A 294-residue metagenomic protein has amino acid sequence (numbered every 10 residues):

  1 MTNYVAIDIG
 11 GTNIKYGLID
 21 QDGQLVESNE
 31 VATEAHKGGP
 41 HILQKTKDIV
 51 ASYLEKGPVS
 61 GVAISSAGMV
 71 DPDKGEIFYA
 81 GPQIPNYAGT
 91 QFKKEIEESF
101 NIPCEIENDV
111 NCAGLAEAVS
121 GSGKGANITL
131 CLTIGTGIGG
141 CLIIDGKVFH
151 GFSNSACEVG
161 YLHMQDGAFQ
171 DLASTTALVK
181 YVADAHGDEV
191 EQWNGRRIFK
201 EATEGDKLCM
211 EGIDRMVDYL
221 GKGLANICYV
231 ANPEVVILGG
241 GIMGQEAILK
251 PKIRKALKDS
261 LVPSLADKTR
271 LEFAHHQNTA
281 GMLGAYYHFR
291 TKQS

Functional and structural regions predicted by a protein language model:
M1-G61, D71-E76, E98-C104, A116-I128 (+1 more regions): ATP-binding/phosphotransfer module of carbohydrate and carboxylate kinases, centering on a glycine-rich
T33-E34, P85, A156-E158: A short acidic/small-residue loop/turn micro-motif
E76-G89: A charged helix-plus-loop insertion that forms the helical arch/lid used to bind and gate nucleic-acid substrates
I106-V110: Short loop/edge segments at beta-strand edges and connector loops that shape dinucleotide/nucleotide cofactor-binding
K124-T176: Glycine-rich phosphate-binding loop of actin/hexokinase-like ATP-binding domains
